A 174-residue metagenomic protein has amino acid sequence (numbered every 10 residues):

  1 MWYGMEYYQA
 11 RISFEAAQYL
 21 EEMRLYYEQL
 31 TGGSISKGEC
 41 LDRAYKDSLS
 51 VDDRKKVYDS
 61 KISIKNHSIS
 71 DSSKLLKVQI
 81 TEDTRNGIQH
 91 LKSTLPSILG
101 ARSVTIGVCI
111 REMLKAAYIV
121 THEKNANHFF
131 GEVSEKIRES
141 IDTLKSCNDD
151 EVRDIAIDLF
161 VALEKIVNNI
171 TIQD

Functional and structural regions predicted by a protein language model:
M1-D174: Charged, low-complexity intrinsically disordered terminal regions and linker tails
